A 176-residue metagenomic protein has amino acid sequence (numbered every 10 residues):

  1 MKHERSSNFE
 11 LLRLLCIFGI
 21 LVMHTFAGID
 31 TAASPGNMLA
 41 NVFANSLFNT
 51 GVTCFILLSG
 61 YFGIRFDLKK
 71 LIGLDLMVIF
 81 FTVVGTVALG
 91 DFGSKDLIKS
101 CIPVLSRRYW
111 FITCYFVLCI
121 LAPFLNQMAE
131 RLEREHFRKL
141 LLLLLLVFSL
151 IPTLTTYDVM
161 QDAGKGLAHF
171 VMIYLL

Functional and structural regions predicted by a protein language model:
M1-C16, E133-R138: N-terminal membrane topogenic signal
S7-R65, M77-V83, V104-L105: Functionally critical transmembrane alpha-helices in membrane proteins and complexes, commonly lining
F18-T25, I79-G90, L142-Y157: Aromatic-anchored segments of alpha-helical transmembrane domains
L39-V52, K99-C114, L154-Y174: Interfacial loop-to-helix transition and helix-capping segments at the boundaries of transmembrane helices
S46, T50, K70-V83, Y115-F116 (+2 more regions): Alpha-helical transmembrane spans of integral membrane proteins, capturing the lipid-embedded, hydrophobic core of TM
L57, Y61-R65, L118, A122-N126 (+2 more regions): Hydrophobic transmembrane alpha-helices
D67-L71, I120-L144: Solvent-exposed interhelical
Y109, T113-F116, E135-L154: Extended, charged catalytic domains and RNA/DNA-binding interfaces, predominantly in divalent-metal-using enzymes
